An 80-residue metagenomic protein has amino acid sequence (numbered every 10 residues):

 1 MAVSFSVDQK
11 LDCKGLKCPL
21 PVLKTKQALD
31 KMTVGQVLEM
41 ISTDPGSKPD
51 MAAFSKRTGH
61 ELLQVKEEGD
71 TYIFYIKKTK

Functional and structural regions predicted by a protein language model:
M1-D8, T79-K80: Compositionally biased, disordered extreme N-termini, encompassing classical targeting presequences
A2-V3, D30, Q64-K66: Short secondary-structure boundary/capping segments
V7-K14, I41: Short amphipathic
K10, K17-P19, P49-D50, Y72: Helix-centric, low-specificity signal for extended rod-like, repetitive segments
P19-E61: Amphipathic, hydrophobic secondary-structure cores in small proteins
A52-K80: C-terminal structural segments of small proteins and small subunits
